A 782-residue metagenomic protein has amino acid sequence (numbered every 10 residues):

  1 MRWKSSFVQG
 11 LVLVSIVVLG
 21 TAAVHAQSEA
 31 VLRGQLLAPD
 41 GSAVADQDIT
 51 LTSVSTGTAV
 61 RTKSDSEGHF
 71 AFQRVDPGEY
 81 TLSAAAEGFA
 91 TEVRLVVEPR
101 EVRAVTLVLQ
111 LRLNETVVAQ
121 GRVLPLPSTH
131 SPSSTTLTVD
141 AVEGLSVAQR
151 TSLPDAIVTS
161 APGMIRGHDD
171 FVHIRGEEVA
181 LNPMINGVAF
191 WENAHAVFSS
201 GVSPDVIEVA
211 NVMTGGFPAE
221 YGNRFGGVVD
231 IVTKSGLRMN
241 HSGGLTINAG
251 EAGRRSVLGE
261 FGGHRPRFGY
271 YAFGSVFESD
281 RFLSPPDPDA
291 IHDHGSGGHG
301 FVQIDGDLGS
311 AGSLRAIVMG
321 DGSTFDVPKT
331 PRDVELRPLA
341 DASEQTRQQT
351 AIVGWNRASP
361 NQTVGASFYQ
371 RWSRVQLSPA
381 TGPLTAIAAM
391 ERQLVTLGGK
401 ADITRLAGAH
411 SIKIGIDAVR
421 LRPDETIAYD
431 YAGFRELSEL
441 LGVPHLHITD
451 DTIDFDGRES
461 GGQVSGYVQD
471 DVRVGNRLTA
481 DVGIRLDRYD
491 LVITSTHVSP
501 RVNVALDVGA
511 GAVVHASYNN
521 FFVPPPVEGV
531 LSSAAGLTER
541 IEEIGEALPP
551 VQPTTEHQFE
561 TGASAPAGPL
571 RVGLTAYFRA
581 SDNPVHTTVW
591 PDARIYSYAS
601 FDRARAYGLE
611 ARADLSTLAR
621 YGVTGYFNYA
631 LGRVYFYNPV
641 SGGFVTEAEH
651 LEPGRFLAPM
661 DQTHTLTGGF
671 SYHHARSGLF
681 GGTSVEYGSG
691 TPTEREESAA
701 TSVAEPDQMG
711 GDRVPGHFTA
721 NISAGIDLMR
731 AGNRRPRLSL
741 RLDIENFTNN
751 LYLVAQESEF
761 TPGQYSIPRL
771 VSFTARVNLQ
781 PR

Functional and structural regions predicted by a protein language model:
A23-P132, A148, W191, D205: Periplasm-facing N-terminal accessory domains of Gram-negative outer-membrane beta-barrel systems
T58, F301, T396-D402, D454-F455 (+7 more regions): Outer membrane beta-barrel strand-and-loop segments of large Gram-negative receptors, especially TonB-dependent
F89-V105, T116-P218, N223, V228 (+4 more regions): Periplasmic N-terminal accessory/gating domains of Gram-negative outer-membrane beta-barrel systems
A249-E278, P288-F325, S343-T363, L406-G408 (+2 more regions): Transmembrane beta-barrel wall of Gram-negative outer-membrane proteins
D307-S323, Q345-V492: Face-selective signature of the C-terminal outer-membrane beta-barrel domain
T324, K329-R332, Q376, Y429 (+7 more regions): Surface-exposed extracellular loop regions of Gram-negative outer-membrane beta-barrel proteins, predominantly
R473-R477, A576-A580, S597-E697: Gram-negative outer-membrane beta-barrel transporters
E686-A700, T719, I726-R782: C-terminal beta-signal and adjacent terminal beta-strands/loops of Gram-negative outer-membrane beta-barrel proteins
